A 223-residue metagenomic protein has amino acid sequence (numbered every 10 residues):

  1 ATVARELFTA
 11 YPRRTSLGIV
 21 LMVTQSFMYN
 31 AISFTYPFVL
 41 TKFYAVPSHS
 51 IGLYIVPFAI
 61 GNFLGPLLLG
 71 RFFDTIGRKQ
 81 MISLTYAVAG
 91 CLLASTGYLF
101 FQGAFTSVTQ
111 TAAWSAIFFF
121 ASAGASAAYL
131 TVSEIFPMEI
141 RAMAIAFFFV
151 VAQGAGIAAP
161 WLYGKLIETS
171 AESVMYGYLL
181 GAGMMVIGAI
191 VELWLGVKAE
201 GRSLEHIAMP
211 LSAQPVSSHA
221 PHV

Functional and structural regions predicted by a protein language model:
R5-P66, P160: Extracytoplasmic gate region of multi-pass secondary transporters
P66-G77, I167: Helix-to-loop junctions at the C-terminal end of transmembrane segments in multipass secondary transporters
T75-Y86: Cytoplasmic membrane-interface "Motif A"-like loop-to-helix N-cap segments of 12-TM Major Facilitator Superfamily
V88-A104: C-terminal ends and interior cores of transmembrane alpha-helices in multi-pass membrane transporters/permeases
A123-F136: Intracellular juxtamembrane helix-capping segments at the cytosolic ends of symmetry-related transmembrane helices
M138-E168: A late C-terminal transmembrane helix in Major Facilitator Superfamily
I167-G183: A membrane-interface helix-boundary motif in multi-pass transporters
M184-Q214: Multi-pass alpha-helical transporter architecture, strongest for 12-TM Major Facilitator/SLC carriers used
